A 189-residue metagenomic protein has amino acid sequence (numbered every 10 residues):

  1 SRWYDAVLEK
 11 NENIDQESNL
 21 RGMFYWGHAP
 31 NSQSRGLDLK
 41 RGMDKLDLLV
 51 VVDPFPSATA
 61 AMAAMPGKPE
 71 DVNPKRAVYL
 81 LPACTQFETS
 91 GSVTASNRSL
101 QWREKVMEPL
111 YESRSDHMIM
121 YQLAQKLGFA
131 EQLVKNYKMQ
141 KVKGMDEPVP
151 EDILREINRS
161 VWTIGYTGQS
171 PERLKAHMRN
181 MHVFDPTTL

Functional and structural regions predicted by a protein language model:
S1-E172: Non-catalytic alpha/beta scaffold blocks inside enzyme catalytic domains
V78, V183-L189: Short, intrinsically disordered, charge-balanced linker/junction segments flanking boundaries in proteins
S170, H177-M178: Extracellular hydrolytic enzyme modules, especially secreted metalloproteases of the metzincin/thermolysin-like class
